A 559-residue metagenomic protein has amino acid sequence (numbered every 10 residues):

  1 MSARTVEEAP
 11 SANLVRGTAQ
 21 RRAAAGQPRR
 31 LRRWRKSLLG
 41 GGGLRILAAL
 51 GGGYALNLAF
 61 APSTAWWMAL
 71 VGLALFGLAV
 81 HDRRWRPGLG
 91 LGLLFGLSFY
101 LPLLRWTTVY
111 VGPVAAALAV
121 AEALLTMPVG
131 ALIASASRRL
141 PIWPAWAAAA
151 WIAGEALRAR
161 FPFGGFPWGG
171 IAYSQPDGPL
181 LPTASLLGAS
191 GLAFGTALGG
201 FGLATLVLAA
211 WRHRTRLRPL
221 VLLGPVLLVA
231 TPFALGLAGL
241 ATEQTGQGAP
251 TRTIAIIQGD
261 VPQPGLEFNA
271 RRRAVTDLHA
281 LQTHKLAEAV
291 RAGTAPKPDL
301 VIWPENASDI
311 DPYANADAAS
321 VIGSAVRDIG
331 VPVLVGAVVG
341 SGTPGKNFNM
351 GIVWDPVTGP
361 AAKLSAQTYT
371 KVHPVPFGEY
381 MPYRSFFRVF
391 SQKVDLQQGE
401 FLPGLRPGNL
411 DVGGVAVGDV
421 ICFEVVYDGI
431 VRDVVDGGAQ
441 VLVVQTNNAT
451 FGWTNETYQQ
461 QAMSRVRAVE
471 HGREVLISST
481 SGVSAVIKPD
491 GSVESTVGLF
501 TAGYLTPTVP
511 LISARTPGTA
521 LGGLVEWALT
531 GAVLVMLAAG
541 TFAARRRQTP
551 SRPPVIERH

Functional and structural regions predicted by a protein language model:
S2-T242, G452-W453, S464-R467, S479-S481 (+4 more regions): Membrane-embedded alpha-helical bundles of multi-pass enzymes that act on lipidic or dolichyl-linked glycan substrates
F60-L75, P102, Q258-G259, A295-I310 (+2 more regions): Short, conserved active-site loops that position catalytic residues or coordinate cofactors/metal ions across diverse
T107-P113, A159-L187, S324, M350-D428 (+2 more regions): Active-site catalytic loop in hydrolytic enzyme cores
E122-L125, A148-A149, S308, A314-V335 (+4 more regions): CN hydrolase (nitrilase-like) catalytic-core segments centered on the catalytic cysteine and neighboring Lys/Glu
F163, A249, A295, P344-K346 (+4 more regions): A generic fold-level signal
G236-F377, N409-G414, D419, F423-V425 (+1 more regions): Soluble catalytic regions of membrane-associated enzymes that act on cell-envelope and secretory-pathway components
K346-K371, V483-V509: Amphipathic beta-strand/beta-sheet edge segments enriched in Tyr/Trp
